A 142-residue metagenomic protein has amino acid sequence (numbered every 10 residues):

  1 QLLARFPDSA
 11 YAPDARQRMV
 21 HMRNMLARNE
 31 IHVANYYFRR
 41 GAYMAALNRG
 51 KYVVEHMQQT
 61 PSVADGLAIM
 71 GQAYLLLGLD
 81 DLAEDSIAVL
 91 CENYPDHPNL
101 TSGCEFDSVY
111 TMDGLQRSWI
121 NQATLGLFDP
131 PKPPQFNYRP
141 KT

Functional and structural regions predicted by a protein language model:
L2-Q17, H21-M25, E55-V63, L77-D80 (+1 more regions): Short solvent-exposed coil/turn linkers within tandem alpha-helical repeat scaffolds
A4, D8, F38-G50: Helix-turn-helix repeat elements of alpha-solenoid scaffolds
N24, R28, M44-L47, D65: Amphipathic alpha-helical repeat elements characteristic of tetratricopeptide repeat
N29, V33-A42, E84-T142: Terminal, low-structured helical/coil segments at or just beyond the last alpha-helical repeat
